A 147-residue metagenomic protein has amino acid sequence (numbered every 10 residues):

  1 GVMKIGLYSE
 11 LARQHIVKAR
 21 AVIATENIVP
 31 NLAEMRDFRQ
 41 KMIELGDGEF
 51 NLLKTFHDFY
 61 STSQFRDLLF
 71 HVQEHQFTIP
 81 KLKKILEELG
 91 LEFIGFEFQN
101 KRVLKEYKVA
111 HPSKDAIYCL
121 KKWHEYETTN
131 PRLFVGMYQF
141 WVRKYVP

Functional and structural regions predicted by a protein language model:
V2-L53: Conserved class I S-adenosyl-L-methionine
M35-P147: Rossmann-like AdoMet/SAM-dependent catalytic core
